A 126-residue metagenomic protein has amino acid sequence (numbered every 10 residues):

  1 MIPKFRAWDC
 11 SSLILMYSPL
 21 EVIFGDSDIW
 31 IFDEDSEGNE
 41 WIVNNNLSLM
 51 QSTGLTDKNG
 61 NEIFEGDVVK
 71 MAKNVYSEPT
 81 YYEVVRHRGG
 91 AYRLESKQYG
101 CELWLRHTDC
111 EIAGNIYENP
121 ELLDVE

Functional and structural regions predicted by a protein language model:
M1-E126: Secondary-structure transition motif
